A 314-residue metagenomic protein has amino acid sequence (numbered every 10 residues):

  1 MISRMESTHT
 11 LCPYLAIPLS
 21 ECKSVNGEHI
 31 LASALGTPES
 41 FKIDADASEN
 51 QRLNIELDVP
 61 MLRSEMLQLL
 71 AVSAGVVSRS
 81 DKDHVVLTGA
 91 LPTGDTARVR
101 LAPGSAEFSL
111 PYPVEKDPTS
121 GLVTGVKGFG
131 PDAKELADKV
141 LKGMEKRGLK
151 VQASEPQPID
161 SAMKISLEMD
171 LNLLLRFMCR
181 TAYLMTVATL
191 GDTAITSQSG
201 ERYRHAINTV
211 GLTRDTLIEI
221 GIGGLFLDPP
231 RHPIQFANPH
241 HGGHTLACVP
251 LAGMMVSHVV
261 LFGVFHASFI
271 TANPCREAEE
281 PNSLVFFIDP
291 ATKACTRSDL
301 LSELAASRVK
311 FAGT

Functional and structural regions predicted by a protein language model:
I2-T10, L19-C22, G36-T314: Alpha-helical structural context detector biased toward long hydrophobic helices
G27-H29: Histidine-centered catalytic micro-motifs used for acid/base chemistry in nuclease and nucleotide-processing active
A32: Short, glycine/acidic-enriched loop or turn micro-motifs at the edges of active sites
